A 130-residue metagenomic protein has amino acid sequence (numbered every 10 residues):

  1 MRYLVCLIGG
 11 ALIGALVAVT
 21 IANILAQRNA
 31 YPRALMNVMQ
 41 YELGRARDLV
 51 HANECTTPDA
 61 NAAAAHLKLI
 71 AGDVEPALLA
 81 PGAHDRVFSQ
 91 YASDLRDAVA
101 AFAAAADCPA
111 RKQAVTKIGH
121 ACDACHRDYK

Functional and structural regions predicted by a protein language model:
L4, A22-K130: Sequence context surrounding c-type heme c attachment/ligation sites in exported
V5-T20: Hydrophobic membrane-insertion alpha-helices, especially the h-region of bacterial N-terminal signal peptides
